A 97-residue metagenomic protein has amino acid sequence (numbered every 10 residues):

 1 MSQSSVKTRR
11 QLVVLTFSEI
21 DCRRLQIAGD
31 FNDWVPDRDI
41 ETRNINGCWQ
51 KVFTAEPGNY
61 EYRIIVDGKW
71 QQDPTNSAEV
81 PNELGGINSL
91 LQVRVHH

Functional and structural regions predicted by a protein language model:
M1-R9: N-terminal edge beta-strand
T8-N59, K69-H96: Aromatic-rich carbohydrate-binding modules that target alpha-glucans
